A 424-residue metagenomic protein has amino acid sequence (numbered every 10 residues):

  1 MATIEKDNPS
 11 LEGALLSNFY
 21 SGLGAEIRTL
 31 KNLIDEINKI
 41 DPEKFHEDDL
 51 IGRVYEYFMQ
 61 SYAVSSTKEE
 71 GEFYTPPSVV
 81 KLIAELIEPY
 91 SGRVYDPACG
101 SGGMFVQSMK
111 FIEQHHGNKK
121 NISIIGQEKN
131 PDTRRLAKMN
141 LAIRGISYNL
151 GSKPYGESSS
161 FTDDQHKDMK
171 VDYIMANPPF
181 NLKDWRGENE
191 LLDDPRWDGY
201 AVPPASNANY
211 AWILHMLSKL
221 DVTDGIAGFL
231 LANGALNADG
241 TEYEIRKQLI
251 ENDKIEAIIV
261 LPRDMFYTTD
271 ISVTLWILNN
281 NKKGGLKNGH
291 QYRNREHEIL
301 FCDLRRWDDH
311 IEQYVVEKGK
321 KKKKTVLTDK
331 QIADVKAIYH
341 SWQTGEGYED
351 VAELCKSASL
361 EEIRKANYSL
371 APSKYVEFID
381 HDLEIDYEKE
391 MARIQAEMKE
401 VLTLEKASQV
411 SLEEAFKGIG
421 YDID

Functional and structural regions predicted by a protein language model:
M1-Y90, N149-Q165, V260-R263, N281 (+3 more regions): Non-catalytic, mostly N-terminal accessory regions of nucleic-acid modification and defense proteins
K44, D48, F73, Q127 (+3 more regions): A generic helix-loop boundary/linker signal
F45-E47, V94-Y95, R135, K183 (+2 more regions): Short helix/loop capping segments that flank catalytic or ligand/cofactor-binding pockets
Q60, E113-K120, D224-I226, T344-G345 (+1 more regions): A short alpha-helix capping/helix-coil boundary motif
E69-A176, N181-L191, R196-G199, A211 (+3 more regions): Conserved S-adenosyl-L-methionine
E113-H115, V316, D386: Alpha-helix termini
D163-V171, P179-A358: Signature of N6-adenine DNA methyltransferases within the class I
